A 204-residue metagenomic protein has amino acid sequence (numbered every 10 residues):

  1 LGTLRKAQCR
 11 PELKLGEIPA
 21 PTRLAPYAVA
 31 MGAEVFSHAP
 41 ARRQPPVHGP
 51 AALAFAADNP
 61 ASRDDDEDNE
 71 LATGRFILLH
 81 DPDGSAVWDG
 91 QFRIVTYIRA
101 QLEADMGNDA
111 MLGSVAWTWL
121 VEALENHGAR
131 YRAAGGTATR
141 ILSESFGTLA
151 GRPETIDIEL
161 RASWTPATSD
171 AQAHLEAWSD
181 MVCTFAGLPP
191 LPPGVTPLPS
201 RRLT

Functional and structural regions predicted by a protein language model:
L1-L24: Short, extreme N-terminal leader segments that mark the start of a protein/domain
P26-A30, D89-A104, E154-W164: Glycine-rich, often proline-containing surface loops adjacent to acidic residues and nearby aromatics that form
V35-I98: A glycine-rich, hydrophobic loop/mini-helix early in the fold
P40-R43, D105-D109, S169-H174: Short, conserved charged micro-motifs
P45-G49, I77, L112, H174-M181: Short amphipathic alpha-helices in soluble, non-transmembrane regions that often serve as interface/regulatory elements
G74-H80, I141-R161: Aromatic/basic-lined ligand-recognition segments that form π-stacking hydrophobic pockets flanked by Lys/Arg to engage
A110-T148: Short, internal acidic amphipathic alpha-helical interface segments that mediate docking to partner proteins
R161-T204: Mixed-charge, glycine-accented linear interaction segment located at domain edges/termini
